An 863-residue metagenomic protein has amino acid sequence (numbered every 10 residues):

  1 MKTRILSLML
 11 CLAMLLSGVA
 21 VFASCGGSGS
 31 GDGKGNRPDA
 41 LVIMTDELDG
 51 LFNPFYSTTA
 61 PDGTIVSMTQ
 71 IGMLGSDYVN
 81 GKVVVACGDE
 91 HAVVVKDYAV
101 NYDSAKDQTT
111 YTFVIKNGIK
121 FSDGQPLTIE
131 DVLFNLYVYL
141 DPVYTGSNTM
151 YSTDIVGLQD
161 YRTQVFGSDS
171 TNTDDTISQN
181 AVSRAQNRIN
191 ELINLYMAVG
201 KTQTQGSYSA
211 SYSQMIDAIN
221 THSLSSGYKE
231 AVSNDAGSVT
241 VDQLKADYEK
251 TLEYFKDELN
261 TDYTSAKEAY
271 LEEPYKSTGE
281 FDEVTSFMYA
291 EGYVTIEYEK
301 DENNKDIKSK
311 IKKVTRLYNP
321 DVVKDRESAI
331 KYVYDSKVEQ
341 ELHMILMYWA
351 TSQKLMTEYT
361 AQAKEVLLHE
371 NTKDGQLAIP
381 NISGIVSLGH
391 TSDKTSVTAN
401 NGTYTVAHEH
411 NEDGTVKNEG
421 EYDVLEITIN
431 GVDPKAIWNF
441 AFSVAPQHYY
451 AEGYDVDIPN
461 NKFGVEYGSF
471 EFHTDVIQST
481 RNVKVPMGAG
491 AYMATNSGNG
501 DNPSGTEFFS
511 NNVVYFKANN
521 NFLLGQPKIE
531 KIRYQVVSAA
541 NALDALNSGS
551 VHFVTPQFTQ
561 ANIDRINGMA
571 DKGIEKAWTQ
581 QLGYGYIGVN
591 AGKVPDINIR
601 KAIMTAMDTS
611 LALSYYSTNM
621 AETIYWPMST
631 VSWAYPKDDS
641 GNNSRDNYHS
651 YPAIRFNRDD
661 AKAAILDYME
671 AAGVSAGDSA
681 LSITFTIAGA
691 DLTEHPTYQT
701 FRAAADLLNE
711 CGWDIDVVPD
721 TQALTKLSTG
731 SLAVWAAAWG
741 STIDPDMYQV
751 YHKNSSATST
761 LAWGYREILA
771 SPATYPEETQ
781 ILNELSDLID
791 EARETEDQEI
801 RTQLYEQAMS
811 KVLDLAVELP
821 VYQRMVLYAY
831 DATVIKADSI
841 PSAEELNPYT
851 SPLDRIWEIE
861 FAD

Functional and structural regions predicted by a protein language model:
G18-R37: Sec-dependent signal peptide cleavage junction
I43-K106: N-terminal lobe/hinge region of extracytoplasmic solute-binding protein
A60, I65, P434, W438 (+4 more regions): Detector for C-terminal structural segments
Y78-V79, T372, Y422, D433 (+3 more regions): Gly/Pro-rich hinge or "lid" segments in bacterial periplasmic/extracellular proteins
Y144-T145, T149, D154, F558-A661 (+2 more regions): Local pocket/hinge segments that shape ligand/substrate recognition
T171-T176, N194-E249, Y254-D257, T261-T264 (+16 more regions): Extracytoplasmic/peripheral linker and loop segments enriched in polar/acidic and small residues with frequent Thr/Pro
T480, N512-V513, A518-R565: Ligand-site clamp/hinge motif
M493-T495, S504-S510, Y515-K517, P595-D706 (+4 more regions): Append "and occasionally in soluble cytosolic enzymes with long acidic Gly/Pro-rich linkers
